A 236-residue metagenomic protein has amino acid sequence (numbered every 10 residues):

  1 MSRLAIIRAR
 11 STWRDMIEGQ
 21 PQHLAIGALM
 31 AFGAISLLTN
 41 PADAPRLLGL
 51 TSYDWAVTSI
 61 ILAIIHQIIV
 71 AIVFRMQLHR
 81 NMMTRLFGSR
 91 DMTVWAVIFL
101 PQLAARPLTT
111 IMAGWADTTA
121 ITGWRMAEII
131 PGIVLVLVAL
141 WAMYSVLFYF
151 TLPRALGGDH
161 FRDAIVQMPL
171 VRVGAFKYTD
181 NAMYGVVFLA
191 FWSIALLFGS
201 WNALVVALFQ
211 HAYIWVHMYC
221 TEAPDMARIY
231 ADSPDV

Functional and structural regions predicted by a protein language model:
M1-F176, G185-V236: Membrane-anchoring alpha-helices and their flanking helix-loop junctions
